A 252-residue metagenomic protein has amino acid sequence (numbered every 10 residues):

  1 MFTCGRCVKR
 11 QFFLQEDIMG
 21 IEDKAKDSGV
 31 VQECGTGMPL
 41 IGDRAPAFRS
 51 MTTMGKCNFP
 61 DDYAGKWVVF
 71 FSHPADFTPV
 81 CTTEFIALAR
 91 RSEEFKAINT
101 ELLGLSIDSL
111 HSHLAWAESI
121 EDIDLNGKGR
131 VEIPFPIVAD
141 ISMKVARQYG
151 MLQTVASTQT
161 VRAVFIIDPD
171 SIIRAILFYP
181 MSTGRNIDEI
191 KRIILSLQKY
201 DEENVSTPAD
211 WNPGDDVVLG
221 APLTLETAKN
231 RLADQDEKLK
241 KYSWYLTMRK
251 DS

Functional and structural regions predicted by a protein language model:
F2-V8, D17-S252: Chalcogenol-based redox active-site neighborhoods
R10-F12: Cationic, low-complexity basic patches in intrinsically disordered or flexible, solvent-exposed regions
